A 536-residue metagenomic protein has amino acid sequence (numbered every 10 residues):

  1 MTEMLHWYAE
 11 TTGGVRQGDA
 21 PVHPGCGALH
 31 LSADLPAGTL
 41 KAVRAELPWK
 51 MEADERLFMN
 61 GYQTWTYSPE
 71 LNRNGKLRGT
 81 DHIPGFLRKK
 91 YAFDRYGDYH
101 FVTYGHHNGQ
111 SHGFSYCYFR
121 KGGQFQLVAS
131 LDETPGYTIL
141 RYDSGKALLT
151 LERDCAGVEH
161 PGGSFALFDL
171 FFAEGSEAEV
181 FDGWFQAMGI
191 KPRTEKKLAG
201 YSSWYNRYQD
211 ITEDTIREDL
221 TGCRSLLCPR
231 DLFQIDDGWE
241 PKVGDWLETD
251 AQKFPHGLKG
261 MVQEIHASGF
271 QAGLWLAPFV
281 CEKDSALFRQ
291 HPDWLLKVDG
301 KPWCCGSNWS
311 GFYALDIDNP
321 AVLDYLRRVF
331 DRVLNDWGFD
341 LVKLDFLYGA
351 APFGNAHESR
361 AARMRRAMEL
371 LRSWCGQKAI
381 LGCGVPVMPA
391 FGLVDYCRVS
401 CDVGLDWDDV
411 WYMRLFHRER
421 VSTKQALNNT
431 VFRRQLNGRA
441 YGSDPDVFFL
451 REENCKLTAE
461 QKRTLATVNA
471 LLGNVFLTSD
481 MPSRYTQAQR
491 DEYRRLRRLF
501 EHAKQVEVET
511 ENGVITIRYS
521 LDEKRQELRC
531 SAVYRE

Functional and structural regions predicted by a protein language model:
M1-V180: N-terminal accessory beta-strand-rich subdomains and adjacent acidic, glycine-rich linkers that precede catalytic cores
E179-L198, I380: Acidic/polar, glycine-enriched structural segments that form the non-catalytic walls/loops of the carbohydrate-binding
K197-Y201, Y205-D331, N335-G354: Aromatic-lined carbohydrate-binding/catalytic grooves of carbohydrate-active enzymes
L258-I265, R360-K378: Alpha-helix-loop-beta-strand connector modules within alpha/beta enzyme cores
F288-D324, E369-R484: Glycan-recognition surfaces
G354-R363, V394-D395: Short glycine/threonine-rich loop-to-helix capping motif typified by GTGT followed within a few residues by an Asp-Pro
R463-L465, N469-L477, V508-E536: Carbohydrate-binding surface patches
